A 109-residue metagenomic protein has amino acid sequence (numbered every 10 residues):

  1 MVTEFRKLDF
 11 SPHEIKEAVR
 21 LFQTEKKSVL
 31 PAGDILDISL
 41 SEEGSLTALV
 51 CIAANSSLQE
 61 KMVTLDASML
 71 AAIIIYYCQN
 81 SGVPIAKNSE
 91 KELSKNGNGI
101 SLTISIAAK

Functional and structural regions predicted by a protein language model:
M1-K109: Intrinsically disordered, low-complexity linear regions
